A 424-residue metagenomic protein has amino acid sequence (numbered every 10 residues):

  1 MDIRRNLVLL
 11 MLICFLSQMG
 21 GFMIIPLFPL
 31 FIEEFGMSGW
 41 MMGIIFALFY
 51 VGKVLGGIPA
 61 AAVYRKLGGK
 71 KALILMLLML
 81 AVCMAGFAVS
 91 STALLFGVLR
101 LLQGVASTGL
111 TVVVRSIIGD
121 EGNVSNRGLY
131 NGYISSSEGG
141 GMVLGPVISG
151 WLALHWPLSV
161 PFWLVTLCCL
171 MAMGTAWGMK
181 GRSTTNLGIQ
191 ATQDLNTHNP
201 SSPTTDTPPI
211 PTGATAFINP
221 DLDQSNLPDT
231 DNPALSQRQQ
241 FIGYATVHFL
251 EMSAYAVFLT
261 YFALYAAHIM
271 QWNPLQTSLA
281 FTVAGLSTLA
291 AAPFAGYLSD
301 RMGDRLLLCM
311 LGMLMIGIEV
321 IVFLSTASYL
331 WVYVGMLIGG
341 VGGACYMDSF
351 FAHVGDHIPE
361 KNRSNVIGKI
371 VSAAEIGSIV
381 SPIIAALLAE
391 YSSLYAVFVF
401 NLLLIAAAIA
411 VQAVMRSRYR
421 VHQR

Functional and structural regions predicted by a protein language model:
M1-I3, S183-A245, R424: Juxtamembrane intracellular "pre-TM" segments in multi-pass secondary transporters
L27-G39, T260-L275: Short amphipathic helix-loop junctions that connect adjacent transmembrane helices in Major Facilitator Superfamily/SLC
G36, G68, V89-S91, Q271 (+2 more regions): Helix-breaking motifs and short loop linkers at transmembrane-helix boundaries and internal kinks in secondary membrane
Y50-I58, M142-V143, G285-P293, S378-I379: Residue-level signature of mid-helix packing/kink "hotspots" within the transmembrane helices of 12-pass Major
G56-G68, A292-G303: Helix-to-loop junctions at the C-terminal end of transmembrane segments in multipass secondary transporters
K71-A85, L307-I321: Structural signature of the two symmetry-related core transmembrane helices
L94-L102, L330-I338: Paired small-residue
L101-E138: Cytoplasmic helix-loop-helix junction between adjacent transmembrane helices in 12-TM secondary transporters
